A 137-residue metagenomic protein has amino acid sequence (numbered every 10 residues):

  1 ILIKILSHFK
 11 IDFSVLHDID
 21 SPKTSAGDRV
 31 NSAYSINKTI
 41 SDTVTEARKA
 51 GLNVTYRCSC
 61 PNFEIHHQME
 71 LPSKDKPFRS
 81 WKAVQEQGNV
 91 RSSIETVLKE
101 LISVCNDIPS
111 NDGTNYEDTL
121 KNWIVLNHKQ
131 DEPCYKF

Functional and structural regions predicted by a protein language model:
I1-F137: Acidic, divalent-metal-binding catalytic cores of TOPRIM and closely related two-metal-ion phosphodiester/pyrophosphate
